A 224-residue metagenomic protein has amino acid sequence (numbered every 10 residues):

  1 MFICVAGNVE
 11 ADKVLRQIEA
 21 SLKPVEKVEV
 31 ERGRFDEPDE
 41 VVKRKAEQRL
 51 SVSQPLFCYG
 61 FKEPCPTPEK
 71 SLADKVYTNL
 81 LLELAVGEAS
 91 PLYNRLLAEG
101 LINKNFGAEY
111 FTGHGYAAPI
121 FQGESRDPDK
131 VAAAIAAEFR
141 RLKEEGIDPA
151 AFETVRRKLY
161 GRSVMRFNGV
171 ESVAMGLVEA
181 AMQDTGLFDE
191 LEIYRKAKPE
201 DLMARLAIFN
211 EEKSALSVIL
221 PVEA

Functional and structural regions predicted by a protein language model:
M1-E31, L82, A89, N94-A224: Charge-rich, well-structured scaffold segments of protease-associated domains
F2-P66: An aromatic/glycine/proline-enriched structural segment found at the starts of mature extracellular/organellar domains
V41-V42, V52-P55, Y77-N79, G115-A117 (+1 more regions): A generic structural signal for well-ordered coil/turn residues at beta-strand boundaries that shape enzyme active-site
K45-R49, P68, K104-F111: Short beta-strand/turn micro-motifs at beta-sheet edges
S51, P68-V76, N168: Structural motif
Y59, S71-A85: Active/ligand-binding-proximal structured segments within catalytic/core domains that scaffold catalytic residues
P66-T67, D129: A short local loop/turn or secondary-structure capping micro-motif enriched for an aromatic residue
